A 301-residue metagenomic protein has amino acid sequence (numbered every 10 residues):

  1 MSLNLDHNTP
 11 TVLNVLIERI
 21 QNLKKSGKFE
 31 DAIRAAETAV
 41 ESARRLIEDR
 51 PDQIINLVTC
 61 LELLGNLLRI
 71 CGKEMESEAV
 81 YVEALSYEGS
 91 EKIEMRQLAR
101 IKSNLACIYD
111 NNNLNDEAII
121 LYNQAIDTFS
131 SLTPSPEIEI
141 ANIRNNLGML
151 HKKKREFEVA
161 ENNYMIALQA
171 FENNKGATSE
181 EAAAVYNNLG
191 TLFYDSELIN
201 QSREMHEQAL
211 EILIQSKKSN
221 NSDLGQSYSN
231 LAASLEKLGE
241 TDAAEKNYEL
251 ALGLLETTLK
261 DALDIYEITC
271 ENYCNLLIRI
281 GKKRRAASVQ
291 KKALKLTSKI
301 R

Functional and structural regions predicted by a protein language model:
M1-V15: TPR-adjacent "capping" and linker segments in tetratricopeptide-repeat scaffold/adaptor proteins
L3-H7, R45-D52, S90-E94, S131-S135 (+4 more regions): Short coil/turn linkers that connect adjacent helices within long alpha-helical scaffolds, especially alpha-solenoid
N14-K25, I55-I70, R96-N111, I138-K153 (+3 more regions): Conserved alpha-helical positions within TPR/SEL1-like repeat arrays
V40-E48, L85-S90, I126-S131, L168-N173 (+3 more regions): Amphipathic alpha-helical segments of tetratricopeptide repeats
K246-G253, E271-K299: TPR/TPR-like (Sel1-like) alpha-helical repeat modules
